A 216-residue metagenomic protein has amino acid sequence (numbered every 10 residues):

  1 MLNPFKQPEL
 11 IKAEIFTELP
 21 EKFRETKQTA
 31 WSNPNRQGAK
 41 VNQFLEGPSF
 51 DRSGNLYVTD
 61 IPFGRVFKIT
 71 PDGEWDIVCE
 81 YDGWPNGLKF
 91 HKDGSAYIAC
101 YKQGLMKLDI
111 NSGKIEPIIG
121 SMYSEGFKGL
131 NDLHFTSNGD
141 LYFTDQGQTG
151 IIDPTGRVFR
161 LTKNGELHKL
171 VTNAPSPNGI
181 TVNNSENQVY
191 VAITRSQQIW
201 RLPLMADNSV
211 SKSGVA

Functional and structural regions predicted by a protein language model:
M1-A216: Sequence-structural signature of mature extracellular/luminal beta-sheet repeat domains, prominently beta-propellers
